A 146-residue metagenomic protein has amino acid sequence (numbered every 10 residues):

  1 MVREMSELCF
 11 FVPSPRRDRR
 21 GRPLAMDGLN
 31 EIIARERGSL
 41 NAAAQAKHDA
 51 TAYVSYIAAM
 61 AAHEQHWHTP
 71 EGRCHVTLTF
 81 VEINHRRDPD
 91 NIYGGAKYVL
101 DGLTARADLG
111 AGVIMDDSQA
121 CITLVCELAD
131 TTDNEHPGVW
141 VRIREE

Functional and structural regions predicted by a protein language model:
M1-E146: Catalytic phosphate/metal-binding cores of nucleic-acid and nucleotide-processing enzymes, i.e., regions that mediate
